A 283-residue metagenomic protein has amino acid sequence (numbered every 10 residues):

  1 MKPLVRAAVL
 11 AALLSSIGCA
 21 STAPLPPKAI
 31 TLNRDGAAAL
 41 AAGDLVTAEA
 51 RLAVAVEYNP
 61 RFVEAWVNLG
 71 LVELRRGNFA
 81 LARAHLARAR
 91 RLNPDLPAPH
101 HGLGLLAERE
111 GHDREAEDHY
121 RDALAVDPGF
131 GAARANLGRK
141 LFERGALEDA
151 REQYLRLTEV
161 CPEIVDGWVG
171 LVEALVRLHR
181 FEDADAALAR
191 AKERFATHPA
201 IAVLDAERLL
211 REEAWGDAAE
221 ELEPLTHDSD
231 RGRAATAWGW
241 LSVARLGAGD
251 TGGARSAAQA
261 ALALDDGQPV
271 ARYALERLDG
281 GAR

Functional and structural regions predicted by a protein language model:
P27-Y58, R75, L105: Alpha-helical segment of the N-proximal tetratricopeptide repeat
L40, V67, L74, H101 (+6 more regions): Position-specific recognition of the canonical hydrophobic site in helix A of tetratricopeptide repeat
A42-V54, R76-R88, R109-D122, R144-R156 (+3 more regions): Structural signature of tandem alpha-helical TPR/SEL1-like repeats, specifically the intra-repeat loop/turn
Y58, L92, V126, V160-C161 (+3 more regions): Structural marker of alpha-solenoid helical repeat scaffolds
